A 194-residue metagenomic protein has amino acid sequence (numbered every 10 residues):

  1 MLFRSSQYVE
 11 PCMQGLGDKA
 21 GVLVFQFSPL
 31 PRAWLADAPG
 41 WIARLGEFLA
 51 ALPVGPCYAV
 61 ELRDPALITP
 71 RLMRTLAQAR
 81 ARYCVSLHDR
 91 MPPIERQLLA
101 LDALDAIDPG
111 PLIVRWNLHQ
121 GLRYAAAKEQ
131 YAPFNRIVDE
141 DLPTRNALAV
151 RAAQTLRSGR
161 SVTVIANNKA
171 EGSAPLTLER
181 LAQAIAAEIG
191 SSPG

Functional and structural regions predicted by a protein language model:
M1-G194: Residues lining hydrophobic/aromatic ligand-binding pockets adjacent to catalytic sites
